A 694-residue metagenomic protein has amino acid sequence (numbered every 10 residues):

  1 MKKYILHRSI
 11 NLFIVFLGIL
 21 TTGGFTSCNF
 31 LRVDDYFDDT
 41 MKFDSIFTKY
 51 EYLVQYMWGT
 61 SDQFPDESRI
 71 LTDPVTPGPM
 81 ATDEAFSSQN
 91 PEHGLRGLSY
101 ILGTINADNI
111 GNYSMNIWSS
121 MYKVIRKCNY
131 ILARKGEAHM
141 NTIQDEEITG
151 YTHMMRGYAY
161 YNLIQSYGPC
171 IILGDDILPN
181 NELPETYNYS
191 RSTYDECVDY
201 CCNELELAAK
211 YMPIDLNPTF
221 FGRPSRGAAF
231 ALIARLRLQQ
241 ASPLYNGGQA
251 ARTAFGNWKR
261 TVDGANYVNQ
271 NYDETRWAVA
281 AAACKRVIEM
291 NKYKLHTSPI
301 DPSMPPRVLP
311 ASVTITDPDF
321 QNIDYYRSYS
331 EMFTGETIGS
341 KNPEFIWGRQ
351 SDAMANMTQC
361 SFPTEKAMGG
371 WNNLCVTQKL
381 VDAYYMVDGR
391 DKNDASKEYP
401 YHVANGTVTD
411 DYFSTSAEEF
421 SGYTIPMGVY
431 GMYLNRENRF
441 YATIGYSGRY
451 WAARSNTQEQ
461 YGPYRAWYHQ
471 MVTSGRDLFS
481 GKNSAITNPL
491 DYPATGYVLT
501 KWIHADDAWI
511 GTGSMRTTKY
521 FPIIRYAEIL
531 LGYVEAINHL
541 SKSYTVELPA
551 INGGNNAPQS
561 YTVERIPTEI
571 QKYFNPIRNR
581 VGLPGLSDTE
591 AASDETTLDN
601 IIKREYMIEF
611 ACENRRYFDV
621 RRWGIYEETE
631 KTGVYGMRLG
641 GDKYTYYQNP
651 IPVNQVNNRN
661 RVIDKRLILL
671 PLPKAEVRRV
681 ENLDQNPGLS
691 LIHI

Functional and structural regions predicted by a protein language model:
M1-D38: Bacterial Sec-dependent N-terminal signal peptides
S27-F30, M121, Y200-C202, L238 (+11 more regions): Long, intrinsically disordered, low-complexity segments
C28-T82, S87, M115, Y130 (+6 more regions): Acidic, glycine-rich segments characteristic of secretory precursors and extracytoplasmic regions
K49-E67, P91-Y167, P184-R226, V429 (+4 more regions): Conserved, well-structured interaction surfaces
I164-I171, L236-G248, H539-S543: Short coil/turn linking the two alpha-helices of tandem helical-hairpin repeats
N180, Y187-Y194, L244-A281, Y520-R525 (+2 more regions): Acidic, serine/threonine/proline-rich low-complexity intrinsically disordered regions
Y412-I577: C-terminal substrate/ligand-recognition segments
